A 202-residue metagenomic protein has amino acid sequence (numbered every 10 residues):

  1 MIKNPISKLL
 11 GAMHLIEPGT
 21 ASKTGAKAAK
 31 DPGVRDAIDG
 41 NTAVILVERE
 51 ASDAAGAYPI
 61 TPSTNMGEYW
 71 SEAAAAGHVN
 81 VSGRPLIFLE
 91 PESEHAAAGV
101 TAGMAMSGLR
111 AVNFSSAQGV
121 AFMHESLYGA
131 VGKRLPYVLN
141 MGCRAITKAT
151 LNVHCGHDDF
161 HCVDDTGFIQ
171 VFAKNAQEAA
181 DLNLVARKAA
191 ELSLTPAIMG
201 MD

Functional and structural regions predicted by a protein language model:
I2-C162, G167, L184: Thiamine diphosphate
V153-D202: Conserved thiamine diphosphate
